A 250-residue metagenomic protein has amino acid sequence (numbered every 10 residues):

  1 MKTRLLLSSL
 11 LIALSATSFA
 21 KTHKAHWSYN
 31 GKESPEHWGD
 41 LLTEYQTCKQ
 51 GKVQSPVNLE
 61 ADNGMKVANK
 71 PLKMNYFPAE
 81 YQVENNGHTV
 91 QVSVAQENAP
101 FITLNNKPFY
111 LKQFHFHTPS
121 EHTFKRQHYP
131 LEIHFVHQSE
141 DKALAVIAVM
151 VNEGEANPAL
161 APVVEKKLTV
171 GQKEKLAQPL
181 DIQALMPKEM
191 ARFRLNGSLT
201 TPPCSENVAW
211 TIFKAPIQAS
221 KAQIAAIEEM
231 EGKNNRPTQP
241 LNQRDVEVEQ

Functional and structural regions predicted by a protein language model:
T3-R4, F19-Q250: Alpha-carbonic anhydrase
L6-L10: Sec-dependent N-terminal signal peptides
L11-F19: Hydrophobic h-region of N-terminal signal peptides that target proteins for export in Gram-negative bacteria
